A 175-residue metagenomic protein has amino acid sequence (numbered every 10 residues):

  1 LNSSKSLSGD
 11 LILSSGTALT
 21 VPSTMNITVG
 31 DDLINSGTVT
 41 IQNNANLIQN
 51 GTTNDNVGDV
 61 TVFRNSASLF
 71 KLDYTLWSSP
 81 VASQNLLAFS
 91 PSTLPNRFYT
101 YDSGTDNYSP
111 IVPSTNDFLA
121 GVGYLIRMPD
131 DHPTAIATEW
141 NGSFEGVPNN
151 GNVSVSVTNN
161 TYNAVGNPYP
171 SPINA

Functional and structural regions predicted by a protein language model:
L1-A175: N-terminal exported-region signature
